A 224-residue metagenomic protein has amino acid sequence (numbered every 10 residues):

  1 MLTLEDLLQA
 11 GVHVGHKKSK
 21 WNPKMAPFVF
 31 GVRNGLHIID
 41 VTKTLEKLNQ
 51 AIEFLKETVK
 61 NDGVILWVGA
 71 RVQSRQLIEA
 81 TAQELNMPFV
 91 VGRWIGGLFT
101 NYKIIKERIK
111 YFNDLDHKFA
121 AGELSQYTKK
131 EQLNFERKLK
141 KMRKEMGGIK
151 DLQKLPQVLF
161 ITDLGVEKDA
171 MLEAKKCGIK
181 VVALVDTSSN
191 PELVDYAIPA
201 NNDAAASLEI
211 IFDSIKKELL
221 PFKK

Functional and structural regions predicted by a protein language model:
M1-V64, A70-K118, K129-Q132, L152 (+1 more regions): N-terminal cationic and glycine-rich segments that engage phosphates or anionic surfaces
G11, W67, L159, I211: Residue-level signature of catalytic and energy-coupling elements of molecular machines, predominantly ATP/GTP-dependent
K47-F54, K141-E145, I210: Well-ordered alpha-helical segments embedded in enzymatic catalytic cores
L66-G69, V182-L184: Short beta-strand segments at enzyme active-site cores
V68-R71, I161-D163: Short His-Asn-centered micro-motif
Q73-S74, V166-E167, A204: Short phosphate-engaging motifs
V90-E192: Long, charge-patterned amphipathic alpha-helical coiled-coil/hairpin "stalk" segments used as oligomerization
D169-L172, C177-K224: Short glycine/threonine-rich loop/turn motifs
